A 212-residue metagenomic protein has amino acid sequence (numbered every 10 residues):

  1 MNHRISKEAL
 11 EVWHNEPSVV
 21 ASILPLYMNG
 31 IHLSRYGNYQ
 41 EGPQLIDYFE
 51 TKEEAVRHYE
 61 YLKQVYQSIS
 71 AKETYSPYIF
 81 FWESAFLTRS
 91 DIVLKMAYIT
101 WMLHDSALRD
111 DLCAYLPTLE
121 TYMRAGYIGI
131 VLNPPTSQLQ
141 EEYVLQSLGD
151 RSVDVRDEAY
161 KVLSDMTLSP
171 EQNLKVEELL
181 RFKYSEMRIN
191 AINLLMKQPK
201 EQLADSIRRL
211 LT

Functional and structural regions predicted by a protein language model:
M1, E11, N29, Q44-D47 (+9 more regions): Structural detector for internal amphipathic alpha-helices that build alpha-solenoid repeat scaffolds
M1-Y66: Non-catalytic protein-protein interaction scaffold segments in large eukaryotic complex-forming proteins
S6-L10, V56-K63, A71-F81, D105-L116 (+3 more regions): Amphipathic alpha-helical scaffolding segments comprising HEAT/armadillo-like alpha-solenoid repeats
